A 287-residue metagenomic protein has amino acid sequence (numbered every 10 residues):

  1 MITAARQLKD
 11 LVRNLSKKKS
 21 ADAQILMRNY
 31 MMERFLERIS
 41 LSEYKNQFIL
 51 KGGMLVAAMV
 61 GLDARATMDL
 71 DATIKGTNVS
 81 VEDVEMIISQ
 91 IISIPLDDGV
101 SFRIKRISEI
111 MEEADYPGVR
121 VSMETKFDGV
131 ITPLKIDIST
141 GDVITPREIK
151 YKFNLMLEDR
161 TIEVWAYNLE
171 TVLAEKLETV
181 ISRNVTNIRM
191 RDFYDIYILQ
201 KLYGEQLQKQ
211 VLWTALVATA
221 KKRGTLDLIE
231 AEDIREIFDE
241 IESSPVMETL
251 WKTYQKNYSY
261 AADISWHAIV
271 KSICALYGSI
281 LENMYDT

Functional and structural regions predicted by a protein language model:
M1-F48, A57-A66, A72-T287: Structured mid-to-C-terminal alpha-helical surface segments
